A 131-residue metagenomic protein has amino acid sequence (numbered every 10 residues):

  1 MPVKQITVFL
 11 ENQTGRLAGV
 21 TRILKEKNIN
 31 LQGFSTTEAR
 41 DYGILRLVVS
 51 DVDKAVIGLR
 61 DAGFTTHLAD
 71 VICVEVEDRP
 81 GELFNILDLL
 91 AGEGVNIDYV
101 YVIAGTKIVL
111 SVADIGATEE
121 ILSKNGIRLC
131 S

Functional and structural regions predicted by a protein language model:
M1-S131: A conserved regulatory-domain signal marking ACT and ACT-like small-molecule sensing domains and adjacent regulatory
